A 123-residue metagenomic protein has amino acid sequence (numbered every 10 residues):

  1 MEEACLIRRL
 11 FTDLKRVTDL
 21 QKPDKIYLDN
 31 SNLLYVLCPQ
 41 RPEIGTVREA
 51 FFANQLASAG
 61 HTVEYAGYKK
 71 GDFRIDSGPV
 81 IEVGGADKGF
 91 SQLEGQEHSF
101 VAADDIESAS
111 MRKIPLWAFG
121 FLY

Functional and structural regions predicted by a protein language model:
M1-G67: Accessory nucleic acid-recognition modules appended to NTPase machines
L20, L56, R74-I75, L93-G95: A structural signal for short secondary-structure junctions
D29, I81, A103: Active-site flanking residues adjacent to catalytic metal/cofactor-binding acidic residues
I44-V47, A86-G95, A109-M111: Active-site-adjacent loop/helix micro-motif of nuclease/hydrolase catalytic cores
F52, L56, G71-D87: Conserved catalytic cores of phosphodiester-cleaving nucleases, focusing on short active-site segments
G67-D72, G84-F90, A102-A109: Short, polar loop motifs at secondary-structure junctions
S77-V80, E97-V101: Hydrophobic beta-strand segments of well-ordered beta-sheets in folded domains
E107-Y123: Domain-level recognition of nuclease-like catalytic cores that cleave nucleotide substrates
